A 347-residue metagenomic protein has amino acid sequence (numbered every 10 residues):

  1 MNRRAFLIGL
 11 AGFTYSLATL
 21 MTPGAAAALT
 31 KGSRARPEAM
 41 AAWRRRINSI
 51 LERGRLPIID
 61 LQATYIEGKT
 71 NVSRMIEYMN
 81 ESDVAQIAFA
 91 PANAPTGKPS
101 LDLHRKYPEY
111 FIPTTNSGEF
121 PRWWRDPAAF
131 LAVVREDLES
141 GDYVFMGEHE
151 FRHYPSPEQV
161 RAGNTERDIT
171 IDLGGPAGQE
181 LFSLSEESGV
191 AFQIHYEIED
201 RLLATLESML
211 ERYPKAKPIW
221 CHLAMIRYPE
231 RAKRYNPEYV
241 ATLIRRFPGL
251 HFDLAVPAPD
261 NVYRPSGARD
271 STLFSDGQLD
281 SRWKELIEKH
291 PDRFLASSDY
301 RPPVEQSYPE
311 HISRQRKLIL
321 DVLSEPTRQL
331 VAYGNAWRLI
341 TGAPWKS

Functional and structural regions predicted by a protein language model:
R3-L20, L29-I59, T70-Q86, A90-P91 (+2 more regions): Mid-to-C-terminal alpha-helical segments outside catalytic/metal-binding sites
T30, A35, A39, R105 (+2 more regions): Catalytic pocket-lining loop regions of alpha/beta-barrel enzymes, especially the amidohydrolase/enolase/GH5 lineages
K31-A35, R46-L51, A94-Q193: Active-site gating/metal-coordination segments in enzymes
R55, E81, S140-Y143, R212 (+2 more regions): Alpha-helix termination/capping residues and helix-transition junctions
I59-A63, I87-F89, I112-N116, M146-G147 (+4 more regions): Hydrophobic faces of well-ordered beta-strands that scaffold small-molecule active sites in alpha/beta enzyme cores
T64, Y78-S82, D137-S140, H149 (+5 more regions): Structured segments of extracytoplasmic/periplasmic soluble domains in secreted or envelope-associated proteins
T64-V72, F89-K98, F120-A129, H195-A204 (+4 more regions): Acidic-and-aromatic substrate-binding clefts and catalytic sites of carbohydrate-active enzymes
R74, A129, V133, E180 (+5 more regions): Extracytoplasmic/secreted proteins, especially bacterial periplasmic and envelope-associated proteins
